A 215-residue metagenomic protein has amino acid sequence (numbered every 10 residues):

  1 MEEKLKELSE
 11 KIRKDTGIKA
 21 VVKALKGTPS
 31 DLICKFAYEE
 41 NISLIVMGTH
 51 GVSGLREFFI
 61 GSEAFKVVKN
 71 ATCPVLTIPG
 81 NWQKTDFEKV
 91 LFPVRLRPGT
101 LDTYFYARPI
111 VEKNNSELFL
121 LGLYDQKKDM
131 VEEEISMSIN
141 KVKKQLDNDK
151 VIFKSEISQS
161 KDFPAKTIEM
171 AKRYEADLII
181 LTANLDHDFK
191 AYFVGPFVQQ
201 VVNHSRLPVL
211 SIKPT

Functional and structural regions predicted by a protein language model:
M1-E3, F119-K141, E169: Acidic, proline/glycine-rich short linear motifs
E3, E7-I45, N148-F193, Q199 (+2 more regions): Structural beta-alpha unit
K19, E88-K89, N115-L120: Residues at the starts of beta-strands that form the adenosine-phosphate
K35, R56-E57, F65-K66, Q199: Alpha-helical segments flanking ligand/cofactor-binding loops in enzyme cores
L44-M47, A64-F105, L121, N203-T215: Intrinsically disordered or low-complexity boundary/linker segments at protein termini and domain junctions
S53-G54, G99, H187-F189: Short glycine-rich, flexible loops that bind phosphorylated cofactors or substrates
I60-E63, E134-I139, F193-V198: Charged helix-capping and loop-helix junction motifs
G99-E133: An alpha-beta-alpha
